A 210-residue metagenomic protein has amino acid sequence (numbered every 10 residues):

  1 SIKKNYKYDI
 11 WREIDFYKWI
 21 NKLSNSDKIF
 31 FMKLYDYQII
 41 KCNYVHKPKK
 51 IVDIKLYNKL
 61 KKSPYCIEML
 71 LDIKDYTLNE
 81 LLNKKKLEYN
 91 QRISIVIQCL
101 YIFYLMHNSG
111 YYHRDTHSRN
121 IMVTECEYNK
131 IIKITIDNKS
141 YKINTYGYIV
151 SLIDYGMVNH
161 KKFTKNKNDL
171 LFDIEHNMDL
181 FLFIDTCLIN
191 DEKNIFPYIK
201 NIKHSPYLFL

Functional and structural regions predicted by a protein language model:
S1-N43: ATP-binding glycine-rich loop module of kinase domains
I29-N90: Conserved structural core of kinase catalytic domains
I40, Y76, T124, Y128 (+2 more regions): Activation segment
I102-M106: Conserved hydrophobic alpha-helix
H107-T124, N129-I143: Catalytic-loop of the protein kinase fold
T135-L210: C-lobe/activation-segment region of protein kinase-like
